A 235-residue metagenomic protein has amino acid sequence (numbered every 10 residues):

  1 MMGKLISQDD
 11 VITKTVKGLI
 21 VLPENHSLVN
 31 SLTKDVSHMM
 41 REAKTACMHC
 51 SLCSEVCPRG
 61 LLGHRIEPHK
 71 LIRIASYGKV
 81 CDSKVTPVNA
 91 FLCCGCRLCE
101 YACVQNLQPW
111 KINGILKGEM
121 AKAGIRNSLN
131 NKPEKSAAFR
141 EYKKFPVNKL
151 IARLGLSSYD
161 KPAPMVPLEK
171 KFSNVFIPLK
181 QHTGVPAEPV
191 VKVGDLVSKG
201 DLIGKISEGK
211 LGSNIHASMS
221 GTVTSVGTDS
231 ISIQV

Functional and structural regions predicted by a protein language model:
M1-S31: Catalytic cores of enzyme domains
I20-K44, S54, R59-S136: Ferredoxin-type iron-sulfur electron-transfer modules in oxidoreductases and energy-metabolism complexes
N127-E169, I231-S232: Extended boundary segments
P164-V185, K205-I206, G212-A217: Short beta-strand-turn/beta-hairpin segments enriched in glycine/proline and small hydrophobics that form edge-strand
A187-L196, G200: Short histidine-centered loop motifs in beta-beta connectors
S198-G212, S230-S232: Short hydrophobic beta/alpha edge segments that flank linear recognition/processing sites
G221-V223: Conserved hydrophobic positions within beta-strands
